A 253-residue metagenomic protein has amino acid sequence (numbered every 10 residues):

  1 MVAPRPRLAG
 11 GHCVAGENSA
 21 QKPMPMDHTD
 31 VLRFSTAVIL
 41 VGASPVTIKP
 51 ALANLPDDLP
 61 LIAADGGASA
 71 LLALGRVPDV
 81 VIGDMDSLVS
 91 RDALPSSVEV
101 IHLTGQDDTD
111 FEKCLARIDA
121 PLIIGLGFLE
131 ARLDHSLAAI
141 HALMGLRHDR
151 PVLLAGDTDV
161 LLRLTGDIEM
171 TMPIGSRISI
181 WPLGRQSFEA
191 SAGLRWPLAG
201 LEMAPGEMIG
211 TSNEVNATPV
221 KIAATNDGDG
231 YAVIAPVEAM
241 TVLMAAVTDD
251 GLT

Functional and structural regions predicted by a protein language model:
M24-S44: N-terminal nucleotide-binding beta1-loop-alpha1 segment
D30-V31, N54-D57, I62, G66-P151 (+1 more regions): Acidic/Gly/His-enriched mid-domain segments of enzyme catalytic cores or analogous surface patches that mediate
V41-S44, G127-E130, D157, A235-V237: Structural motif
A155-G166: Short, flexible loop segments at boundaries between secondary-structure elements
L164-T253: Long, charged alpha-helical interface segments
